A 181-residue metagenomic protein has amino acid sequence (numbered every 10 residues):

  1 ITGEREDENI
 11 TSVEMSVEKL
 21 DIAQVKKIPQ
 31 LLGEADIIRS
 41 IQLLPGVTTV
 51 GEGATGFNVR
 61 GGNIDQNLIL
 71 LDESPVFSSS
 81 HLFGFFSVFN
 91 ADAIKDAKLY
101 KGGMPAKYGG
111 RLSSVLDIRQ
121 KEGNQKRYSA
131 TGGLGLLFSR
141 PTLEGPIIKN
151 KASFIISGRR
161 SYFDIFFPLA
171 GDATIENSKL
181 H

Functional and structural regions predicted by a protein language model:
E4-N67, E73-M104, V115, K121-E122: Periplasmic N-terminal accessory/gating domains of Gram-negative outer-membrane beta-barrel systems
I28, K126-S129: A generic structural signal for short coil/turn motifs at secondary-structure boundaries
L31, V50-G51, G133-G135, N177-H181: Short sequence motifs at beta-strands and strand-loop junctions characteristic of Gram-negative outer-membrane
L68, D96-K107, S113-K121, Y128-E176: Predominantly transmembrane beta-strands of Gram-negative outer membrane beta-barrel pores used for transport
